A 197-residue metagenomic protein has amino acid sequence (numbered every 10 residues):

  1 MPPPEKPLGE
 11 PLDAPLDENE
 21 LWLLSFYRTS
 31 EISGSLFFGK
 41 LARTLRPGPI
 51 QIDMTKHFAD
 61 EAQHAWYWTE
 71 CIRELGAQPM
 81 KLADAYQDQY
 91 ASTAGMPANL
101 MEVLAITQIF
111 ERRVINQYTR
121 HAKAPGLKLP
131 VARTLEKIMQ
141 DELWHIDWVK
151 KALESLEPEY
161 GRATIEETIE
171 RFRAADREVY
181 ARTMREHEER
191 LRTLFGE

Functional and structural regions predicted by a protein language model:
M1-E197: Non-heme di-metal
